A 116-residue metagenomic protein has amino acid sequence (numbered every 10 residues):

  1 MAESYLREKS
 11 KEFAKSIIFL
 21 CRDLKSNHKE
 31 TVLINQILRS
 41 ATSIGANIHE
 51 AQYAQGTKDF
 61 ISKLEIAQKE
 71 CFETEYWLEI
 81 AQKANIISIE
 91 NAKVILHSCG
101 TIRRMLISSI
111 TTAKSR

Functional and structural regions predicted by a protein language model:
M1-R116: Short, C-terminally biased terminal segments at protein or domain edges
